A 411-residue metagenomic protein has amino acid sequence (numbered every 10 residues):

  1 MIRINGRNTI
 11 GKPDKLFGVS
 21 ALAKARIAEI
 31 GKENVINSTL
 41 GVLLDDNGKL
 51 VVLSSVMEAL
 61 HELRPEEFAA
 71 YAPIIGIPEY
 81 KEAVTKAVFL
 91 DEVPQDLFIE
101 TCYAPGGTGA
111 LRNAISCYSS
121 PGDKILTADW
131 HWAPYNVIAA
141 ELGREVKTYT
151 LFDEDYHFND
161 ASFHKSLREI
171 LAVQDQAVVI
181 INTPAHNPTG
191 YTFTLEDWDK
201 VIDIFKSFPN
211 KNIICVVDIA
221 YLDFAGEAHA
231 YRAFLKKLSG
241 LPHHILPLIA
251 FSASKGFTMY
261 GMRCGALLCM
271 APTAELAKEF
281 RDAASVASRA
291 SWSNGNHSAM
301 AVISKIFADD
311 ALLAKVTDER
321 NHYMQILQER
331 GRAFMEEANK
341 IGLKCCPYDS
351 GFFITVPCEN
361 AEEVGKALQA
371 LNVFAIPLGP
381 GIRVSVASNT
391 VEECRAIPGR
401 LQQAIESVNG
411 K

Functional and structural regions predicted by a protein language model:
M1-T9: Generic N-terminal amphipathic, Lys/Arg-enriched alpha-helix
T9-P105, K411: N-terminal small-domain helix-loop-helix segment of the aminotransferase-like
P13, K86, L90, P94 (+3 more regions): PLP-dependent enzyme catalytic core of the Aspartate aminotransferase-like
D45, T317-L368, S388: Conserved PLP-binding catalytic core of the aspartate aminotransferase-like
R64-N212, L222-L241: Conserved core of the PLP fold type I
A83, G240-D318: Conserved core segment of the aminotransferase class I/II
F98, P347-F353, P377-G381: Short Gly/Ser/Thr- and Asp/Glu-enriched loop/turn motifs at secondary-structure junctions
V216: Generic enzyme active-site microenvironment
